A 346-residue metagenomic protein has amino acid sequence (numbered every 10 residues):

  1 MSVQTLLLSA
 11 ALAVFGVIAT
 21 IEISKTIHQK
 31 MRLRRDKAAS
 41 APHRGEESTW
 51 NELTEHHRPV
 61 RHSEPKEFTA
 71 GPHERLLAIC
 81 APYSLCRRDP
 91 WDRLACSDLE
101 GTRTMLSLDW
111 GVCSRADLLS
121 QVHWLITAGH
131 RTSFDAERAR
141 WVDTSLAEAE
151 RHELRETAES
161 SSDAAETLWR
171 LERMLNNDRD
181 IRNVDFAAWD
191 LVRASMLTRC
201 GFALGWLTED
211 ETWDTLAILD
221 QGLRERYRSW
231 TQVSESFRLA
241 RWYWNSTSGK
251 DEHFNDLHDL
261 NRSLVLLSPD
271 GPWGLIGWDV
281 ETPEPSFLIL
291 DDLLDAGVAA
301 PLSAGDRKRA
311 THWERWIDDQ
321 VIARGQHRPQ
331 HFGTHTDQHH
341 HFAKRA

Functional and structural regions predicted by a protein language model:
S2-M196, C200-E209, I218-A346: Polar/charged low-complexity regulatory segments
